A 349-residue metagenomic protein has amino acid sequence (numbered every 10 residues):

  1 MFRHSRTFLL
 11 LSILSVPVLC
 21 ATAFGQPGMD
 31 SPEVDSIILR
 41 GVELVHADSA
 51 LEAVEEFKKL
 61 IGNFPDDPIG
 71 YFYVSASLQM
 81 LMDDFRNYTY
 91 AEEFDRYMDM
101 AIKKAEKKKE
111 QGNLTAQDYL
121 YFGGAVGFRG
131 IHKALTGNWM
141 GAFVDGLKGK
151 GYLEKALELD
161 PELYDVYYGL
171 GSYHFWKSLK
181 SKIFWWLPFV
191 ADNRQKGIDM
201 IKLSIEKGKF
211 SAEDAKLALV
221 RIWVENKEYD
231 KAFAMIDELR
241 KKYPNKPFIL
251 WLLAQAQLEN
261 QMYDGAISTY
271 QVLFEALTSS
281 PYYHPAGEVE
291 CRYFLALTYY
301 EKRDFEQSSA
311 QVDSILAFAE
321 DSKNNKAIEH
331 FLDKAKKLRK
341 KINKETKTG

Functional and structural regions predicted by a protein language model:
L10-A21: Bacterial N-terminal signal peptides
M29-V34, L44-E56, D66, V74-E162 (+3 more regions): Short coil/linker segments at helix-helix boundaries
G62, I102-K103, K150-G151, E158 (+6 more regions): Amphipathic alpha-helical segments of tetratricopeptide repeats
M80-Y90, K177-I183, M262-S268, L297-Q307 (+1 more regions): Alpha-helical linker/edge segments of TPR/alpha-solenoid repeat scaffolds and analogous pre-/post-domain helices
S211-E225, W251-Y283: Alpha-helical adaptor scaffolds
S309-G349: Terminal, low-structured helical/coil segments at or just beyond the last alpha-helical repeat
